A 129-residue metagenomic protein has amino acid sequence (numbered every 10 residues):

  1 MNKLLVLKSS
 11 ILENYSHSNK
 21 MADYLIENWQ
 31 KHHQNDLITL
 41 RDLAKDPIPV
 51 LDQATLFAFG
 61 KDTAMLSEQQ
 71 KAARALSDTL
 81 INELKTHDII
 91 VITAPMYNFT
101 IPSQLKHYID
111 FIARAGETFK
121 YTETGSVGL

Functional and structural regions predicted by a protein language model:
M1-A94, F99-S103, H107-R114: N-terminal beta1-alpha1-beta2 submodule of the flavodoxin-like/Rossmannoid cofactor-binding fold
A115-F119: Short, structured loop/turn "capping" segments at alpha-beta junctions
K120-T124: A short, aromatic/hydrophobic, helix- or strand-capping loop or linear motif that either lines the entrance/gate
S126-L129: Short, conserved loop/helix-junction motifs that constitute active-site signature segments in enzyme catalytic cores
